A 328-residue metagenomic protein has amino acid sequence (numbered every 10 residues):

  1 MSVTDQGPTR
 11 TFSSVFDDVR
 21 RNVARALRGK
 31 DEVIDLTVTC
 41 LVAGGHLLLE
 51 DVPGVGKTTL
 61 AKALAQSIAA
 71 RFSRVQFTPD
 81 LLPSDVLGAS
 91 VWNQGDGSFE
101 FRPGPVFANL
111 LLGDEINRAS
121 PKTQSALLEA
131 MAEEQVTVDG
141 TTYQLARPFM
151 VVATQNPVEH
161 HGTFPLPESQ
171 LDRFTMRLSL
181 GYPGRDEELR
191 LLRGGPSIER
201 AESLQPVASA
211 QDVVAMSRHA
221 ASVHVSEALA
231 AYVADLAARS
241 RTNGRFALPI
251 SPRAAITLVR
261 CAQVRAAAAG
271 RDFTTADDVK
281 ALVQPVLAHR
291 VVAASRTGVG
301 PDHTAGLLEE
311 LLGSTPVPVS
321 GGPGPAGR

Functional and structural regions predicted by a protein language model:
S2-T4, R10, T242-R328: C-terminal engagement/docking regions of AAA+ P-loop ATPases
R10-V55: Pre-Walker A (pre-P-loop) alpha-helix and adjacent loop at the N terminus of AAA/AAA+ ATPase modules, a conserved
D35-T39, W92-L112, T141: Conserved alpha-helical scaffold flanking the Walker A/P-loop in AAA+ ATPase domains
L41-T78, W92: Walker A/P-loop
L47, L111, F149: Conserved beta-strand position immediately N-terminal to the Walker
D51, D114-E115, A126: Walker B catalytic acidic pair
V52, V86, T154: P-loop (Walker A) phosphate-binding loop of NTP-binding proteins
N93-S98, A119, T123, M131-V223 (+1 more regions): Canonical AAA+ ATPase core
